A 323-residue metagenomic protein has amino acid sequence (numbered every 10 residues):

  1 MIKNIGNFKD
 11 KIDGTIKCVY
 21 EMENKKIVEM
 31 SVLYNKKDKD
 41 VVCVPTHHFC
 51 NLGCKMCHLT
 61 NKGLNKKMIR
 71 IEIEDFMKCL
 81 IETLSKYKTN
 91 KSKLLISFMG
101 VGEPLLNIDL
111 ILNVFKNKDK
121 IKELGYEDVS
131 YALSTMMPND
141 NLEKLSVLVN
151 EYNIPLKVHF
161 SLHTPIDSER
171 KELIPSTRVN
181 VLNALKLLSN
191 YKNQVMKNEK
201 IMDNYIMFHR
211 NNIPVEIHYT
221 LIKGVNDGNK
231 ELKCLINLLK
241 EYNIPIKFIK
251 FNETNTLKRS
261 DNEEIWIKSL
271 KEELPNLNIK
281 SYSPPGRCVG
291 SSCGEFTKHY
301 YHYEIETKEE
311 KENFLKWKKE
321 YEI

Functional and structural regions predicted by a protein language model:
M1-H47, H58-I69, N183-A184, I265: Proteins enriched for Cys/Gly/acidic motifs involved in redox and nucleic-acid/cofactor modification
M1-N24, K88, S189-I323: Auxiliary Fe-S-binding modules of radical SAM enzymes
L33, H159-S161, K298: Glycine-rich adenosyl-binding loop in Rossmann-like folds that engage adenosine-containing cofactors
K37-C43, H47, H58-N204, P214-K223 (+1 more regions): Core AdoMet radical
C50, C54-C57, C293: Short cysteine clusters
